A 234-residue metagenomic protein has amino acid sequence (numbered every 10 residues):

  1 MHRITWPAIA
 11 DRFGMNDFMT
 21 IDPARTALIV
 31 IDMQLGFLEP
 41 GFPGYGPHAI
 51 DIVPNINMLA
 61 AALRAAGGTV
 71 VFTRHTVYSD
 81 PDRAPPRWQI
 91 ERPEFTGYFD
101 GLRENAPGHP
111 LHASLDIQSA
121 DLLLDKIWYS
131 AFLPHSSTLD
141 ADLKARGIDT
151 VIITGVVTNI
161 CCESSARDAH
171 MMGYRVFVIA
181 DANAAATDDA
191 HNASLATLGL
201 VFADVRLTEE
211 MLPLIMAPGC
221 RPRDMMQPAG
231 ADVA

Functional and structural regions predicted by a protein language model:
M1-Q118, L122, L214-A234: Active-site acidic carboxylates
A65-G68, G147, G173: Glycine-centered short loops/turns at secondary-structure junctions
E104-I152: Internal catalytic-core helix/loop-beta-alpha segment that presents or stabilizes conserved functional determinants
I152-G155, R175-D188: A short glycine-rich beta-strand->turn/loop micro-motif centered on a GG-aromatic cluster
T158-S165: Short glycine/serine/threonine-rich phosphate/pyrophosphate-binding segments that cradle anionic phosphate groups
T187-G199: Active-site-proximal loop->helix
A203-P213: Short acidic-hydrophobic, aromatic-tinged amphipathic segments that line or gate anion-handling sites
